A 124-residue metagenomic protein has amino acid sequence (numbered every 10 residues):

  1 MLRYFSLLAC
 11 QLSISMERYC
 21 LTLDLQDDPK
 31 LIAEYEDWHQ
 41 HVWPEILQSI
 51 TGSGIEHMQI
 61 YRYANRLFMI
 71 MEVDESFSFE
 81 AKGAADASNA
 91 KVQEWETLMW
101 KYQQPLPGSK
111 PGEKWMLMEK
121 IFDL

Functional and structural regions predicted by a protein language model:
R18-D24: Active-site-flanking beta-strand signature of metal-NTP-handling nucleotidyl enzymes and homologous cyclase-like
L25-D27, E75: Beta-strand elements of well-folded, non-transmembrane domains
L31-I55: Short amphipathic alpha-helical segments
L47-S76: Short, glycine- and small/hydrophobic-rich beta-strand elements in well-ordered beta-sheets
S53, D74-K114: An amphipathic, aromatic/His-enriched active-site/gating alpha helix that lines ligand/cofactor pockets
E113-L124: Charged phosphate-binding loop/patch that engages nucleotide di/tri-phosphates or the phosphate backbone of nucleic
